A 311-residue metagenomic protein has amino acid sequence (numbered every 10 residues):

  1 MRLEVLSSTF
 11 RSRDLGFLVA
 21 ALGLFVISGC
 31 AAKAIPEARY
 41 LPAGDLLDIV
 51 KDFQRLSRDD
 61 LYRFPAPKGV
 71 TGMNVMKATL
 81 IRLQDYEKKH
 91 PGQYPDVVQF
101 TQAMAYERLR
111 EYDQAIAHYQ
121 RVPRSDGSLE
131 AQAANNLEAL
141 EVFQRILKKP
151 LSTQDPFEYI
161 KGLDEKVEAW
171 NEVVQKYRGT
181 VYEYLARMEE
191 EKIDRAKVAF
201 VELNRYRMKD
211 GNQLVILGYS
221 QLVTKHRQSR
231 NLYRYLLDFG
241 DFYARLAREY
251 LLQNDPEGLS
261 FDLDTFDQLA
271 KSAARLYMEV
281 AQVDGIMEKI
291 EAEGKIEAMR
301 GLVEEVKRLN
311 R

Functional and structural regions predicted by a protein language model:
M1-S12: N-terminal secretory signal peptides that target proteins for export/translocation
S12, F17-L18, G92, M104: Hydrophobic alpha-helical segments and their boundary regions
G16-I27: Bacterial N-terminal signal peptides
C30-R311: Acidic, polar-rich low-complexity tracts and alpha-helical solenoid repeat scaffolds
